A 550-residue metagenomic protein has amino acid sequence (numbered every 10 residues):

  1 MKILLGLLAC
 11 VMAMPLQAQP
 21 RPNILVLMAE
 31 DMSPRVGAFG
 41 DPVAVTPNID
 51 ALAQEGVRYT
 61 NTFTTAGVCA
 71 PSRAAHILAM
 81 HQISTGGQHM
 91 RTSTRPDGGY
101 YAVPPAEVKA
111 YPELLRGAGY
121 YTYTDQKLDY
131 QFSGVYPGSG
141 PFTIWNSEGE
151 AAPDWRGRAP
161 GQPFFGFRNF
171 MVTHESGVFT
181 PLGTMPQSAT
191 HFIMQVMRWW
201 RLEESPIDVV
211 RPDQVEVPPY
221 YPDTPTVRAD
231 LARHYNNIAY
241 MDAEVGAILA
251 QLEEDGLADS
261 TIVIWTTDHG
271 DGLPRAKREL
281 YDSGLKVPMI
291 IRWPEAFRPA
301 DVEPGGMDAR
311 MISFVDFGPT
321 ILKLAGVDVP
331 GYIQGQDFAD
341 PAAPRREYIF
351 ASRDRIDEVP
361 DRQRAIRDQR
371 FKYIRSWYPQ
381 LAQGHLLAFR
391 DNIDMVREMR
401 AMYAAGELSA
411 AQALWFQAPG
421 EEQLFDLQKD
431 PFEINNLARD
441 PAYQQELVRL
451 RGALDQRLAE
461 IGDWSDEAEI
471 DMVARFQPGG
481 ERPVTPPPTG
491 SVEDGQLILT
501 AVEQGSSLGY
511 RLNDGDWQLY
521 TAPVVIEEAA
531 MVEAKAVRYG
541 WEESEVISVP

Functional and structural regions predicted by a protein language model:
L4, A438, Q445-G452, A459-P550: Short, compositionally stereotyped local motifs that mark structural "simplifiers"
A13-P15: N-terminal signal peptide c-region/cleavage motif recognized by signal peptidases
P20-L25, E55-T60, G117-T122, G161-F165 (+3 more regions): Loop/turn elements at helix/coil->beta-strand transitions in domains of secreted/extracellular proteins
I24, E30, L115, I321 (+7 more regions): A short aromatic-rich beta-strand->coil structural motif
V26-A29, S33-K109, L114-Y120: Active-site segment of extracytoplasmic enzymes that catalyze sulfate/phosphate-ester chemistry
P34-A44, R158-G318, L322-Y332, A382 (+3 more regions): Active-site-proximal cap/lid insertion segments
H76, K127, S133-Y136, A258-T261 (+4 more regions): Polar, surface-exposed loop/tail segments that function as active-site lids or cofactor/substrate-recognition elements
G87, S139-F170: Acidic, His- and aromatic-enriched active-site or binding-groove loops in soluble protein domains that engage sugars
